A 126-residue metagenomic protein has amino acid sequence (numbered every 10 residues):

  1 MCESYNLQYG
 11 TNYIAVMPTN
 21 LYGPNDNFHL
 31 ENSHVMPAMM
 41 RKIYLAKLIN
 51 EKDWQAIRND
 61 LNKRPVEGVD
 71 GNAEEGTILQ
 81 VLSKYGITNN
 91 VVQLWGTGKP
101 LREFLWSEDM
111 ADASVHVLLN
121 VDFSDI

Functional and structural regions predicted by a protein language model:
L7, L21, P37-L94, R102-I126: Alpha-helical substrate-binding/gating segment
Y13: Hydrophobic anchor at the start of a short beta-strand that flanks the dinucleotide cofactor-binding loop
P24-N27: Short beta-loop-alpha junction of Rossmann-like oxidoreductase domains
